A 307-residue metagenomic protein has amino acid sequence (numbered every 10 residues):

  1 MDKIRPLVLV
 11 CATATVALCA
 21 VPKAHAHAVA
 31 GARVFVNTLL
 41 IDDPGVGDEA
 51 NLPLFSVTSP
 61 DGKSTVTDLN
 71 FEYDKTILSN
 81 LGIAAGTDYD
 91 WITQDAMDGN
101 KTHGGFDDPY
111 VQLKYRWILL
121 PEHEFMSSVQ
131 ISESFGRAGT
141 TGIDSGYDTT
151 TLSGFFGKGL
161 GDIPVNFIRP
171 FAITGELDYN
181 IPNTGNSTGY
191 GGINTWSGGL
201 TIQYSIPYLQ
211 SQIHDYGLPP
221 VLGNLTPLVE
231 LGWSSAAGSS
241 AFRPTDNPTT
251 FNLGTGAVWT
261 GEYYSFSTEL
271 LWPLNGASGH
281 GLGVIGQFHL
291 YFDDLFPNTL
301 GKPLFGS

Functional and structural regions predicted by a protein language model:
M1-C11: Bacterial N-terminal signal peptides that target proteins for export
T13-A14, A24: Cleavable N-terminal signal peptides
H25-S307: Transmembrane beta-barrel domains of Gram-negative outer membranes and organellar outer membranes
